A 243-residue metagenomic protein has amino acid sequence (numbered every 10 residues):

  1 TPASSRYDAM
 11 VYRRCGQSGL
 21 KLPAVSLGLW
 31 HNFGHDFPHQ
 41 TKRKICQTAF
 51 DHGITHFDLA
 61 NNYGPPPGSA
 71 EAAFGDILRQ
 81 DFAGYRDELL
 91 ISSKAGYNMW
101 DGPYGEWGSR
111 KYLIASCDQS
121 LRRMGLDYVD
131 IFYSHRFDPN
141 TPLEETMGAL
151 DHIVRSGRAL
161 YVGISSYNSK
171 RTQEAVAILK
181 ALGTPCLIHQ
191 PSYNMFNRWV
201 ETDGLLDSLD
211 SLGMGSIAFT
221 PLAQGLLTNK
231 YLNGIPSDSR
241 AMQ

Functional and structural regions predicted by a protein language model:
T1-A9, F137-Q243: Beta/alpha (TIM)-barrel catalytic core signal, keyed to glycine-rich beta->alpha loops juxtaposed to Asp/Glu that bind
T1-L90, R155: N-terminal binding-site loop/beta-alpha segment at the start of enzyme catalytic domains that lines or forms
C15, L27, K42, A49 (+10 more regions): Conserved, mostly hydrophobic/aromatic
L20-V25, G53-T55, A83-L89, G125-D130 (+4 more regions): Short, well-ordered coil/turn segments that N-cap beta-strands
G28-Q40, N98-I114, H135-T141: Active-site mouth loops of central-metabolism enzymes
D36-F50, E106-M124, E145-G148, T172-V176: Short, acidic/polar
Q40-T41, A70-G75, R110, E144-A149 (+1 more regions): Charged helix-capping and loop-helix junction motifs
D81-G108: Structural motif corresponding to the early beta-alpha repeats
